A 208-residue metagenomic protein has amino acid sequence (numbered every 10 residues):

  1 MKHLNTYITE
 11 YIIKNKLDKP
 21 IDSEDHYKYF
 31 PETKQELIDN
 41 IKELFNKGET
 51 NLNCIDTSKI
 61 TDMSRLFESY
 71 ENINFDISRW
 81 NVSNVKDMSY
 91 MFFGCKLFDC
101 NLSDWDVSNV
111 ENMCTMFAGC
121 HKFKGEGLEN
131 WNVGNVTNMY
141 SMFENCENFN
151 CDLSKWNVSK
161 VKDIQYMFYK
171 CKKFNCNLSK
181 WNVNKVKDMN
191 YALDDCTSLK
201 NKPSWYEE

Functional and structural regions predicted by a protein language model:
M1-E208: Negatively charged
